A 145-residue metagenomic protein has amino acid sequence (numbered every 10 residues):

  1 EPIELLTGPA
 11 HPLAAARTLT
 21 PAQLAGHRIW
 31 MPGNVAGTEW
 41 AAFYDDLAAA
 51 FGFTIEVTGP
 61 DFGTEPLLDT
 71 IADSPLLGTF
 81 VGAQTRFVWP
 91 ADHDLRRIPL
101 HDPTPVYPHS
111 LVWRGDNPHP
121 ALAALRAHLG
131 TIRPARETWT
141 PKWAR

Functional and structural regions predicted by a protein language model:
E1, A16, G26-H27, F51 (+2 more regions): Structured helix-beta-strand junction loops
E1-I3, T7-I29, A123: Flexible hinge/capping segments at coil-to-helix
I3, I29, L76, P134-E137: Generic structural signal for secondary-structure transition and capping sites
E4-L6, P12, G78, R96 (+1 more regions): Residues embedded in well-ordered beta-strands
T7, M31-G33, V81, W113-G115: Short beta-strand/turn micro-motifs composed of small residues that flank or help shape donor/cofactor-binding pockets
R17, P21, H27-F51, H119 (+1 more regions): Secondary-structure junction motif
P32-I98: Hydrophobic hinge/microswitch elements
L68, A72, A83-H93, D102-R145: C-terminal effector-binding regulatory domain of bacterial HTH transcription factors
